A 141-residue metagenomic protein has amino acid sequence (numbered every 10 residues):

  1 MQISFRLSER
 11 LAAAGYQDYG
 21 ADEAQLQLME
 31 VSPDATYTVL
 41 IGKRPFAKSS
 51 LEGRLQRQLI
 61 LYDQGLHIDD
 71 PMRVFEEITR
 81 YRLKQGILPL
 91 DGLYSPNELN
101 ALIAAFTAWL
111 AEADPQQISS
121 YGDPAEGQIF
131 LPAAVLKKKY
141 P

Functional and structural regions predicted by a protein language model:
M1-P141: RNase H-like (RuvC/DEDD) metal-dependent nuclease/polynucleotide-processing core
